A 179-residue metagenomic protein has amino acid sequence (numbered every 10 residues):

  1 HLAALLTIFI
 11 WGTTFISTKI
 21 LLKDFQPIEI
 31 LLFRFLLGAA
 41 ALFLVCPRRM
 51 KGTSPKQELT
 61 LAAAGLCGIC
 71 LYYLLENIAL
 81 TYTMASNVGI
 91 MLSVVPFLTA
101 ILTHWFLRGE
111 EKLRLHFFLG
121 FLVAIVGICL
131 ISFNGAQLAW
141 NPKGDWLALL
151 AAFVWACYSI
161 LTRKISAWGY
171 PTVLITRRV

Functional and structural regions predicted by a protein language model:
H1-E29, L66, A139-K164: Glycine-/small-residue-enriched transmembrane alpha-helix faces in small-molecule transporters and effluxers
H1-T7, C46-I78, H116-V123, K143-A151: Loop-to-transmembrane-helix transition segments
F9, T14, L36-A41, M91-F106: Alpha-helical transmembrane segments of compact multi-pass small-molecule transporters, enriched in specific families
L21, I30, R34, A79 (+4 more regions): Hydrophobic/aromatic residues within transmembrane alpha-helices of multi-pass small-molecule transporters
L22-I30, L74-L92, Y170-P171: Structural motif at transmembrane-helix junctions in multi-pass transporters
L42, A62, V94, I101-L102 (+2 more regions): Hydrophobic transmembrane alpha-helices of multi-pass small-molecule transport proteins
L42, T99-I101, F106-L107, L138-V179: Transmembrane alpha-helical segments that form core, pore/gating elements of small-molecule transporters/exporters
L42-C46, G68, Y72, E76 (+3 more regions): Structural signal for membrane-spanning alpha-helices in multi-pass inner-membrane proteins, emphasizing helix cores
